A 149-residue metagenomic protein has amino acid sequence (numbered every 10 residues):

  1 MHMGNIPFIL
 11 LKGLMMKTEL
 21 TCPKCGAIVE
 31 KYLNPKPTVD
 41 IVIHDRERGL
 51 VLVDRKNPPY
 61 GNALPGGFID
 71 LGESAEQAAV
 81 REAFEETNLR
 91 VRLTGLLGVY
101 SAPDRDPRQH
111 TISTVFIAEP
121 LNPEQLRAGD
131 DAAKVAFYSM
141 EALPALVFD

Functional and structural regions predicted by a protein language model:
M1-I6: Extreme N-terminal basic, low-complexity initiation segments that serve as generic localization/processing leaders
P7-M15: Short, Lys/Arg-enriched N-terminal segments with co-localized hydrophobic residues within the first ~10-30 amino acids
M15-D40: Acidic, metal-coordinating catalytic segment for phosphate/diphosphate chemistry, firing primarily on the Nudix
T21, P35, Y60, R108-I112: Residue-level preference for beta-strand/loop junctions
D40-V42, G49-V51, V115-I117: Residues embedded in well-ordered beta-strands
D45-E86: Conserved Nudix-box catalytic region and its N-terminal flanking loop in Nudix hydrolases and closely related
I69-R92, Y100-D149: Unchanged
